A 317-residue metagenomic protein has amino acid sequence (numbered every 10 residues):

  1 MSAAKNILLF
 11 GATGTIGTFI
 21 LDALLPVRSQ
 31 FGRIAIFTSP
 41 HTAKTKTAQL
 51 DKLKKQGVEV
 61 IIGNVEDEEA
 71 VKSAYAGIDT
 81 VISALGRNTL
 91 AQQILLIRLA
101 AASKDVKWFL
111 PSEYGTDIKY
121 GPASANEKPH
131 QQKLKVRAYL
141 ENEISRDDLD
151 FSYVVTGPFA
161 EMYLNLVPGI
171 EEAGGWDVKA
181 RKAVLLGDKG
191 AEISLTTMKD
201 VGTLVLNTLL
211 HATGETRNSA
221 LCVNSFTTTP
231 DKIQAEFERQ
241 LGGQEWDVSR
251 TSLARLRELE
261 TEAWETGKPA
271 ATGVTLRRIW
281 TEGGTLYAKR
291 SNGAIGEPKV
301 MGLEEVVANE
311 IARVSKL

Functional and structural regions predicted by a protein language model:
S2-R33, F37-A48, E68-E69, T116-E245 (+2 more regions): Oxidoreductase cofactor-interface core, primarily capturing Rossmann-like NAD(P)-dependent enzymes
L8, I61, L110: Conserved Rossmann-like nucleotide-binding pocket used by diverse enzymes that bind dinucleotide cofactors
R28, A43-K44, D51-K55, I78 (+2 more regions): N-terminal Rossmann-like NAD(P) cofactor-binding subdomain of oxidoreductases, focused on the glycine-rich
A35, E59-G63, S152, W246-A254: General small-molecule cofactor/ligand-binding pocket signal
T47-I78: Conserved Rossmann-fold cofactor-binding substructure of NAD(P)-dependent oxidoreductases
A70, A76-S112, K128-N142: NAD(P)-cofactor binding segment of oxidoreductase domains
K72, M198-L206, V300-I311: Short, amphipathic alpha-helical "lid/cap" segments that border enzyme active or binding sites
L253-L317: A hydrophobic C-terminal alpha-helical subdomain
